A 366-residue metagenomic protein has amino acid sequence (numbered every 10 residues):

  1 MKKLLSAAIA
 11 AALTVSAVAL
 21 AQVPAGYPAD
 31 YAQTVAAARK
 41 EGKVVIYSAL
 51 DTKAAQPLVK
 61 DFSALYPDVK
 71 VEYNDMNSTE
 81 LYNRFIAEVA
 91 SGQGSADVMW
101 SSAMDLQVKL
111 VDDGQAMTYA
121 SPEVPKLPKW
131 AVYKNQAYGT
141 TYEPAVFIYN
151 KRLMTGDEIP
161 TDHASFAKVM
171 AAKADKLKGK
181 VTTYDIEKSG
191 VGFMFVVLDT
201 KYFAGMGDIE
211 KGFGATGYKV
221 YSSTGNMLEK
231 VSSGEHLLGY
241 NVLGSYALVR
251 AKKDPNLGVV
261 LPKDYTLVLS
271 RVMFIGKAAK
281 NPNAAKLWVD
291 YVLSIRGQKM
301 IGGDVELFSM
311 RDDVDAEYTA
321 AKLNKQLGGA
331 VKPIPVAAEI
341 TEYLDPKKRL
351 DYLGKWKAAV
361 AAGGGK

Functional and structural regions predicted by a protein language model:
M1-L20: Gram-negative bacterial Sec-dependent N-terminal signal peptides
Y27, P333-K366: Conserved C-terminal helix/tail region of periplasmic/extracytoplasmic solute-binding proteins
P28-R39, K43-V45, A49-K70, F147: Short, polar/charged alpha-helical segment
S48-V59, E72-I86, G94-E235: Extracytoplasmic ligand-binding site segments that recognize negatively charged/polar headgroups
D105-K109, L238-N256: A ligand-binding cleft/hinge motif common to bilobed small-molecule-binding domains
Y142-V146, I209-G214, V220-Y221, K253-K277: Periplasmic-binding protein-like
V146-L153, F195-T200, L269-N281, M300-I301: A bilobed periplasmic-binding-protein/Venus flytrap-type ligand-binding module shared by bacterial periplasmic
R271, G276-E339: Mature extracytoplasmic/periplasmic domains
